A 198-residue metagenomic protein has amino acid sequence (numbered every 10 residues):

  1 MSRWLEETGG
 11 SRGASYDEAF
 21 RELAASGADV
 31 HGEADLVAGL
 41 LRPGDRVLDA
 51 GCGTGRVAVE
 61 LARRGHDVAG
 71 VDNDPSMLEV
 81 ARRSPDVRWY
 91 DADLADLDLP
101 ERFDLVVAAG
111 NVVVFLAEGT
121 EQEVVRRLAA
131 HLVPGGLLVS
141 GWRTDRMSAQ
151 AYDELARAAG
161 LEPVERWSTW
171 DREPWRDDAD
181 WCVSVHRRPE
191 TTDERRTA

Functional and structural regions predicted by a protein language model:
M1-P43: Conserved class I S-adenosyl-L-methionine
G44-G53: Conserved class I S-adenosyl-L-methionine
T54-D96: Class I SAM-dependent methyltransferase SAM/SAH-binding core
A95-L105: A short acidic, Gly/Pro-enriched loop at the edge of an enzyme's catalytic core that lines a small-molecule cofactor
L105-G119: A short SAM/SAH-binding and catalytic strip from SAM-dependent methyltransferases
Q122-P134: A short glycine-rich, Lys/Arg-flanked "PGG" loop and its adjoining helix->strand segment in the class I
G135-W142: Conserved beta-strand signature within the Rossmann-like core of class I S-adenosyl-L-methionine
R176-A198: Core SAM-dependent methyltransferase catalytic element
